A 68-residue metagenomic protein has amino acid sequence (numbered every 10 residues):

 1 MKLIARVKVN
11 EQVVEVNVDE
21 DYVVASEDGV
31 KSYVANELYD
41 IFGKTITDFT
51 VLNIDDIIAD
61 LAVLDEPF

Functional and structural regions predicted by a protein language model:
K2-V9: A short beta-strand micro-motif
Q12-V16: Short beta-strand segments
D19-F68: Acidic, low-complexity intrinsically disordered segments
